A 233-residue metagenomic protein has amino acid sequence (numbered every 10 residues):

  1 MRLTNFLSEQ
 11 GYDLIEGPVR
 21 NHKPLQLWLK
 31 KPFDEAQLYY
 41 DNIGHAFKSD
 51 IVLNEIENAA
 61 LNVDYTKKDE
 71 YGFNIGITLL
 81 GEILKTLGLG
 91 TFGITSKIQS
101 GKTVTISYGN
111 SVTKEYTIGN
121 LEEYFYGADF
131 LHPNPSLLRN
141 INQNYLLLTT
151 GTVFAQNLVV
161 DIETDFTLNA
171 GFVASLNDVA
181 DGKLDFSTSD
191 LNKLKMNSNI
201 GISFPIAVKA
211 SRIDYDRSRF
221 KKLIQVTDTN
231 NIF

Functional and structural regions predicted by a protein language model:
M1, T86-G88: Conserved, well-structured beta-alpha core segment at the onset of a catalytic domain
M1-N74, T78: N-terminal ordered "arm"
E16-R20, W28-D34, V52-E57, N62 (+3 more regions): Membrane pore-forming effector domains from diverse proteins
Y71-I75, F92, L168-A170: Hydrophobic, lipid-facing positions within transmembrane beta-strands of outer-membrane proteins
I75-G81, K85, A170-L176: Residues on the lipid-exposed face of transmembrane beta-strands in outer-membrane beta-barrel proteins
G88-F92, D178-A180: Outer-envelope beta-barrel architecture signal
N169-V173, D181-D185: One-face residue pattern on beta-strands with alternating periodicity enriched for small/polar residues
